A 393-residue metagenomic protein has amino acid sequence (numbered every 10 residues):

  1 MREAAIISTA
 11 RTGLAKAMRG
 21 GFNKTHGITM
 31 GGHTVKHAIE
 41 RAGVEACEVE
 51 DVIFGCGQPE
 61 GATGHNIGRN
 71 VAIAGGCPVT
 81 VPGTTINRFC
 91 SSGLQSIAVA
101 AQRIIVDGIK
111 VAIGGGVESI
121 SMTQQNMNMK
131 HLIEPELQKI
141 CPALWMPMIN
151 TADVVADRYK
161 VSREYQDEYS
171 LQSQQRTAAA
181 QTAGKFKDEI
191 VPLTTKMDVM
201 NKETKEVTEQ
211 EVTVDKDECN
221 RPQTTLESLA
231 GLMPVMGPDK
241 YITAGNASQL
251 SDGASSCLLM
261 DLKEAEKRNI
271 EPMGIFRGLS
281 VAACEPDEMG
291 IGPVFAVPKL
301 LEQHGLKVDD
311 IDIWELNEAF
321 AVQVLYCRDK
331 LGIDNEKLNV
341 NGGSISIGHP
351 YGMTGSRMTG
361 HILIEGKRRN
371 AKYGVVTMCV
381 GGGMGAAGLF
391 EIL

Functional and structural regions predicted by a protein language model:
M1-T25, T224-I291, F295, G360-H361 (+2 more regions): Condensing-enzyme catalytic core mediating Claisen C-C bond formation in acyl metabolism
R11-G13, K24-H33, Y165-L262, K267 (+2 more regions): N-terminal extracellular/periplasmic Venus flytrap/periplasmic-binding protein-like
F22-A112, V117-P135, I190-V214, E288 (+1 more regions): Conserved beta-ketoacyl condensing-enzyme motif
G27-G43, I67-V71, S96, M148-V155 (+5 more regions): Short, well-ordered amphipathic alpha-helical segments that serve as non-catalytic structural scaffolds within diverse
C56-K110, A143-N150, Q223-Q249, K330-M358 (+2 more regions): Conserved catalytic cysteine-centered active-site region of acyl-thioester-dependent Claisen-condensing enzymes
I86-V117, A156-F186, S256-K263, R328 (+2 more regions): Active-site-proximal alpha-helical scaffold in enzymes
N150-D153, E189, T195-V199, R277-S346: Active-site pocket-lining segment
